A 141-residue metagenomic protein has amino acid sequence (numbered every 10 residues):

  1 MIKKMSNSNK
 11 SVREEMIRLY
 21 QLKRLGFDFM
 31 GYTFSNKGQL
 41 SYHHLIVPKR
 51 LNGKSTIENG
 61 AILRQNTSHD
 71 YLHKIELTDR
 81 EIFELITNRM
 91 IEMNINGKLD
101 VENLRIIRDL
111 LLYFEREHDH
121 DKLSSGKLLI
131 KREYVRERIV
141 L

Functional and structural regions predicted by a protein language model:
M1-S11: Secondary-structure boundary/linker elements at domain or insertion junctions
M5, S35-K37, K49, E133 (+1 more regions): Compositionally biased, intrinsically disordered low-complexity segments
K10-S41, R64: Short cysteine-rich loop/turn motifs with clustered Cys
F29-I62, Y71-E76: Histidine-centered nuclease catalytic patch
K54-N59, Q65, D70-L141: A detector for short metal-coordination/catalytic motifs
